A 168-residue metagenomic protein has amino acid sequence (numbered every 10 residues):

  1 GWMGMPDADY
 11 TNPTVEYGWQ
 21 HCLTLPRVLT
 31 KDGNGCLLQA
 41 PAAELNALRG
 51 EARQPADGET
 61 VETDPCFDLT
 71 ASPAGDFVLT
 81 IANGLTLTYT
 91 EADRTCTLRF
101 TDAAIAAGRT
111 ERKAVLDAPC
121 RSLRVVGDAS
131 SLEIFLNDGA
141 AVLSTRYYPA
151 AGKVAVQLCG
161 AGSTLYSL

Functional and structural regions predicted by a protein language model:
G1-L168: Beta-rich accessory regions
